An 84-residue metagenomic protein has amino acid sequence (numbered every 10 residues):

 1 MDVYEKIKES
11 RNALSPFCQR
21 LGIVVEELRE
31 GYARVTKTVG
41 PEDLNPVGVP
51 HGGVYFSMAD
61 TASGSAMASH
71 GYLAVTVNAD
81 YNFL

Functional and structural regions predicted by a protein language model:
M1-L84: Terminal targeting signals and extreme-terminal segments of soluble enzymes
